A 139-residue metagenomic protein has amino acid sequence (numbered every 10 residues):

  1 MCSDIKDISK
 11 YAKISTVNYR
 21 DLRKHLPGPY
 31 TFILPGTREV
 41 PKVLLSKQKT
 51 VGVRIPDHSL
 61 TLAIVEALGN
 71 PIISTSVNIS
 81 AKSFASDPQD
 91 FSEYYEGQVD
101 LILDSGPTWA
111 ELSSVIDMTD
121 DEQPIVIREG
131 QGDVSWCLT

Functional and structural regions predicted by a protein language model:
M1-T139: Active-site-adjacent structural elements in enzyme catalytic cores
